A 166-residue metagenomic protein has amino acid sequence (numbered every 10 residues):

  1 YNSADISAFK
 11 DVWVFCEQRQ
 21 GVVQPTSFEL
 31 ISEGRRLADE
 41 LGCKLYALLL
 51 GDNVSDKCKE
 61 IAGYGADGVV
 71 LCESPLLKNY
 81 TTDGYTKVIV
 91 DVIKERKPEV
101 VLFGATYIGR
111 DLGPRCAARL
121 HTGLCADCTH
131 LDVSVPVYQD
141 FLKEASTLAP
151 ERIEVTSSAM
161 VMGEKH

Functional and structural regions predicted by a protein language model:
Y1-H166: N-terminal glycine-rich FAD/FM-binding segment characteristic of electron-transfer flavoproteins
